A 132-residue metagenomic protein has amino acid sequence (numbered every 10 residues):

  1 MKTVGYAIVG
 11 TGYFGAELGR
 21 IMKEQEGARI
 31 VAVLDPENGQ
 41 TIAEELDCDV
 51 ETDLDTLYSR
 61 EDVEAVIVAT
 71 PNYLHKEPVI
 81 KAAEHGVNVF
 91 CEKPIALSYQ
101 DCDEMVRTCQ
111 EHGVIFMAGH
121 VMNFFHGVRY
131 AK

Functional and structural regions predicted by a protein language model:
M1-E45: N-terminal Rossmann-like dinucleotide-binding module
G10, P71, P94, H120-N123: Structured beta->alpha junctions
I21-E24, I42, T56, K81 (+2 more regions): Well-formed, non-transmembrane alpha-helical positions, independent of function
Q25, R60-E61, F125: Acidic-histidine catalytic/liganding microenvironments
A28, E64, V87, H112-I115: Short, well-ordered coil/turn segments that N-cap beta-strands
V31, E51, M117: General small-molecule cofactor/ligand-binding pocket signal
C48-T108: Beta-loop-alpha module in the N-terminal Rossmann-like domain of NAD(P)-dependent dehydrogenases, especially those
L97-K132: A contiguous active-site-proximal alpha/beta segment in oxidoreductase catalytic domains
